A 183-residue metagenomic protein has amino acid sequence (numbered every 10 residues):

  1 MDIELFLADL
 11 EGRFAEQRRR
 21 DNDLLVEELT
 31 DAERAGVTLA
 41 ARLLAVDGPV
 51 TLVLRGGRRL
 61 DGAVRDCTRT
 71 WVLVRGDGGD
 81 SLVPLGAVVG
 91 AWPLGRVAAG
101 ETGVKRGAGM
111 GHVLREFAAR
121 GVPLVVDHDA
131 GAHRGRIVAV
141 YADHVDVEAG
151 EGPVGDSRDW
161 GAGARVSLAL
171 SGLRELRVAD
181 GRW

Functional and structural regions predicted by a protein language model:
M1-W183: Short glycine-rich, low-complexity segments
